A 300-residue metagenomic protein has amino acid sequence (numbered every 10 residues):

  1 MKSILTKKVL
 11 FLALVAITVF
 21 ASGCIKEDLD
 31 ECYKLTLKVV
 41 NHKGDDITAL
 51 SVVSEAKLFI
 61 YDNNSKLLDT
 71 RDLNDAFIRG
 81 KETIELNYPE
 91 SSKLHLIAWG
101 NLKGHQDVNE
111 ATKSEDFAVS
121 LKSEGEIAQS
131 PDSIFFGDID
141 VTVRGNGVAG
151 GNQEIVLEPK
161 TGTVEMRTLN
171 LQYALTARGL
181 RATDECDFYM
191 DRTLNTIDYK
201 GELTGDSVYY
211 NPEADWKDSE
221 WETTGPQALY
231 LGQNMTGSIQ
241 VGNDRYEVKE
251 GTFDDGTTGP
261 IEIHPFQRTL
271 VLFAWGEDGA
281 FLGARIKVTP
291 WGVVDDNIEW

Functional and structural regions predicted by a protein language model:
K2-F11: Bacterial N-terminal signal peptides that target proteins for export
S3, T18-D46, G292-W300: Bacterial Sec-dependent N-terminal signal peptides
V39-V52, R167-R178: Structural motif
S51-S54, T161: Short proline/glycine-enriched turn/loop motifs at strand-loop junctions of beta-rich domains
S54-E110, T176-I263, I298-W300: Tryptophan-paired
F77-I78, G104-G151, R245-G279: Structured interaction patches on ligand/partner-binding surfaces of diverse proteins
E154-T161, L229-Y230: Conserved "repeat-terminator" motif of extracellular CCP/Sushi domains
P265-W300: Hydrophobic, glycine-enriched assembly/anchoring segments
